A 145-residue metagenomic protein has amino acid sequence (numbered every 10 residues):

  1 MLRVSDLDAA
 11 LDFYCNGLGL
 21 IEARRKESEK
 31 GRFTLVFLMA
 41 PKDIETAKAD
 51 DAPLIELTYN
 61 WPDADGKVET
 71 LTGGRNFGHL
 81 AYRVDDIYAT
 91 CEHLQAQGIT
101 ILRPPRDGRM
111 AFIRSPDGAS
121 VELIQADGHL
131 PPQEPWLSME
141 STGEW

Functional and structural regions predicted by a protein language model:
M1, A23-R25, T34-F37, Y82 (+1 more regions): Vicinal oxygen chelate
M1-P53, R114: Core segments of cupin and vicinal oxygen chelate
E27, T70-T72: Short Gly/Pro-enriched turn/cap motifs at secondary-structure boundaries
I44-E45, D63-E69, L130-Q133: A short, acidic/glycine-rich surface segment
N60: Glycine-rich, acidic and aromatic/proline-enriched surface loops and short helix-turn segments that act as binding
E69-T70, F112: Short glycine-biased active-site loop of nucleotidyltransferases that positions the nucleotide triphosphate and helps
R75-H79: Eukaryotic phosphotyrosine signaling hubs
